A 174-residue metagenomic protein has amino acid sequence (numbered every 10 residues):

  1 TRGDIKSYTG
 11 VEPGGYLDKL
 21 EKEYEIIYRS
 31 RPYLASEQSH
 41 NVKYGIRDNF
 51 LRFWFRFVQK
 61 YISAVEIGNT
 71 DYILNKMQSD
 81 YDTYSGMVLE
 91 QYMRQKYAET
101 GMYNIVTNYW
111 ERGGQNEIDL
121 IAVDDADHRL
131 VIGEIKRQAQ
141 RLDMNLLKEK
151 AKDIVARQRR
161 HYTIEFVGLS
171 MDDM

Functional and structural regions predicted by a protein language model:
T1-S7: A short acidic, leucine-rich amphipathic alpha-helix
G3, I27-R29, I105: Short secondary-structure boundary micro-motifs
S7-Y24: Short amphipathic alpha-helical interaction segments
E21-L34: A short, conserved structural fragment
Y33, Q38-M174: A cross-kingdom feature that marks ATP-driven nucleic-acid transaction machinery
